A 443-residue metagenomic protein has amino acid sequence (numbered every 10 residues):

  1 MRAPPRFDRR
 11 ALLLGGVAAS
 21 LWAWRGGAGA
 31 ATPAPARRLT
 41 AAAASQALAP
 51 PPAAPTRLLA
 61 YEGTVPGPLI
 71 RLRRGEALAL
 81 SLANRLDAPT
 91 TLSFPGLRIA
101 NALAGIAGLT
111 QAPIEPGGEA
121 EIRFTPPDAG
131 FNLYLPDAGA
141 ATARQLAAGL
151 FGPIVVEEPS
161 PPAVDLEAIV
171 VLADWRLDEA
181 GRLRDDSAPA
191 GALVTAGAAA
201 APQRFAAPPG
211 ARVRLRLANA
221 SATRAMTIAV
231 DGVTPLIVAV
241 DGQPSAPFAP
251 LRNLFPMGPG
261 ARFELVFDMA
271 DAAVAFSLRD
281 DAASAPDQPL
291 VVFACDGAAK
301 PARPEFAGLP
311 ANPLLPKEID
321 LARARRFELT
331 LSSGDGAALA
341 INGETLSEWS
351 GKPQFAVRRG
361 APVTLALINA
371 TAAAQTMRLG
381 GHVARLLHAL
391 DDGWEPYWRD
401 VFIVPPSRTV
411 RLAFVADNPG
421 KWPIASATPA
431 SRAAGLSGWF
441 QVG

Functional and structural regions predicted by a protein language model:
M1-A19: N-terminal secretory signal peptides and thylakoid transit peptides that target proteins across membranes
W24, G29-A42, R144-L177, S245-A374 (+2 more regions): Extended terminal and domain-junction accessory segments
A53-R71, V194-R204, A337-R359: N-terminal edge beta-strand
V65, I70, G96-D128, A200-A201 (+3 more regions): Extracytoplasmic beta-sandwich strand-turn segments characteristic of Greek-key/jelly-roll folds
G75-E76, G118, P126-N132, G210-A211 (+5 more regions): Short tyrosine-centred short linear motifs in exposed loops/low-complexity segments
L82-L86, A218-N219, L367-T371: Asparagine-centered strand-capping/turn motif at beta-strand->loop junctions
P126-V156: Hydrophobic or amphipathic alpha-helical targeting/insertion segments
L166-P209, A218-S221, N342: Acidic-aromatic/histidine active-site loop/patch
